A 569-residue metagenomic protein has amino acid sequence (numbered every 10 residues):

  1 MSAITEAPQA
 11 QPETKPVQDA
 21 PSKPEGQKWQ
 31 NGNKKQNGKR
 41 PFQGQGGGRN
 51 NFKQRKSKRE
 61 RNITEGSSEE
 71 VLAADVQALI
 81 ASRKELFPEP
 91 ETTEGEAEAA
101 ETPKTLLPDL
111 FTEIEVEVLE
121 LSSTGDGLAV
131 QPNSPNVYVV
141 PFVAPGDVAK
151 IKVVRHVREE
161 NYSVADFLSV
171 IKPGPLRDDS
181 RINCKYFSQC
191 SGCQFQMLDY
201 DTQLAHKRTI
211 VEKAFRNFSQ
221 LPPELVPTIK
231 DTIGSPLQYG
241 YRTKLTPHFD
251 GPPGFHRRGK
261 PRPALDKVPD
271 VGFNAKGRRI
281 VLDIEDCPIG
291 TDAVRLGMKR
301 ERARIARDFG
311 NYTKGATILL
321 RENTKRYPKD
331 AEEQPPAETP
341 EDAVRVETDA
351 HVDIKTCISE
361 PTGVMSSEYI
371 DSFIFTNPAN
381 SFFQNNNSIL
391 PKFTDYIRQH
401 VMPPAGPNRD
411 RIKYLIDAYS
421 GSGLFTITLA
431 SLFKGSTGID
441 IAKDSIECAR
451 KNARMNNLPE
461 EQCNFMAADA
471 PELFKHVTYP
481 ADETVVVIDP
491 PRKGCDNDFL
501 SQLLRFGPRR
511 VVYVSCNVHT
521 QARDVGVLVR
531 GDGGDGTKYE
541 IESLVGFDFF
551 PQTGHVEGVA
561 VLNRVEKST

Functional and structural regions predicted by a protein language model:
S2-E13, V17-R181, Y186: Terminal RNA-binding accessory module
I4-A10, V17, Q27-W29, N37-G38 (+6 more regions): Rossmann-like S-adenosyl-L-methionine
L110, E120-S123, P145, L237-Y241 (+2 more regions): A short catalytic or substrate-binding loop motif that flags glycine-/basic-rich loops and adjacent residues that bind
Q131, A275, Y369-I370: Structural motif
K150-K152, T246, L319: Hydrophobic beta-strand signal
I171, D178, I182, S188-A306: Extended interfacial segments that mediate partner engagement and assembly in macromolecular machines
